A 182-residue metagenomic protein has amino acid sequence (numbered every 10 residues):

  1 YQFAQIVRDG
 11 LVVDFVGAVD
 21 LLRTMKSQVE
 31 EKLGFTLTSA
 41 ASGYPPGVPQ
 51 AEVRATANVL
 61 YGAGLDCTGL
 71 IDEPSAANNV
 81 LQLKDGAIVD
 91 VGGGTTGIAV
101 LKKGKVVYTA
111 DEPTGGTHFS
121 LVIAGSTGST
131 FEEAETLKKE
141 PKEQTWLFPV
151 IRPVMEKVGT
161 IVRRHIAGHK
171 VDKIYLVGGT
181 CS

Functional and structural regions predicted by a protein language model:
Y1-V91, K105-S182: Nucleotide/phosphate-binding catalytic cleft detector across ATP-hydrolyzing and phosphate-transferring enzymes
T96-V100: Short beta-strand scaffold segments in enzyme catalytic cores
